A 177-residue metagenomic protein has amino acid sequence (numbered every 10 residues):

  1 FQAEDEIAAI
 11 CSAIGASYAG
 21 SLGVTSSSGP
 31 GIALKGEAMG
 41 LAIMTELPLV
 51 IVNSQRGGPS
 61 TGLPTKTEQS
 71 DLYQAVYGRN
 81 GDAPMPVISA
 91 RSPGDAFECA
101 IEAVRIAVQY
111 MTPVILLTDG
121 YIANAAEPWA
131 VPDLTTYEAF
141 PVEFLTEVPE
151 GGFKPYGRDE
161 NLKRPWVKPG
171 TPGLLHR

Functional and structural regions predicted by a protein language model:
F1-A75, P86-A107: Thiamine diphosphate
G29, Q69-L72, P84-M85, F153 (+2 more regions): Generic secondary-structure boundary/loop-capping signal
G78-G81: Short, flexible turn/loop "capping" segments at secondary-structure junctions
C99-R177: Flexible, low-complexity linker and terminal segments
